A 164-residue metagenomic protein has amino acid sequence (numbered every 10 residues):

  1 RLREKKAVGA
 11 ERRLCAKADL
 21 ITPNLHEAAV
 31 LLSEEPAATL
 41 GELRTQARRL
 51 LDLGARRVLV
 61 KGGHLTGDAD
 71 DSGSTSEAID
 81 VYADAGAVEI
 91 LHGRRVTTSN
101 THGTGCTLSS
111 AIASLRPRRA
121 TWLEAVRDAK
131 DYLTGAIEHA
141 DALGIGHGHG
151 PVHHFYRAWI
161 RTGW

Functional and structural regions predicted by a protein language model:
L2, L91, V152: Short clusters of hydrophobic/aromatic residues that line enzyme substrate/ligand-binding pockets
L2-V88: Conserved phosphate/ATP/ADP-binding segment of small-molecule kinases
E27, G63-T66, R95-T97, A129-L133: Glycine-rich beta-alpha junction loops
V30, N100-W122: Short, small-residue alpha-helix embedded
P36-L43, P117-R127: Short, charged, surface-exposed loops that flank catalytic or proteolytic processing sites
H64, H102, H153-H154: Histidine-centered active-site/metal-ligand motif
V88-H102: Short pre-catalytic strand/loop immediately N-terminal to key active-site residues, enriched for Gly-Thr
L123-W164: Charged C-terminal helix
